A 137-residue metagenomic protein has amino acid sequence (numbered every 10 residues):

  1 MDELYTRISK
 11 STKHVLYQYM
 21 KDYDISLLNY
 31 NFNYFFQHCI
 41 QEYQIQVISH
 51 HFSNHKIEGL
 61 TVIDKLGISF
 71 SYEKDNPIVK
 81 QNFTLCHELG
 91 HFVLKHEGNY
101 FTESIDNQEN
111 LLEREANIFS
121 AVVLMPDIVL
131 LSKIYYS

Functional and structural regions predicted by a protein language model:
M1-S137: Active-site hotspot residues in diverse enzymes, especially metal/ion-binding acidic/histidine motifs
